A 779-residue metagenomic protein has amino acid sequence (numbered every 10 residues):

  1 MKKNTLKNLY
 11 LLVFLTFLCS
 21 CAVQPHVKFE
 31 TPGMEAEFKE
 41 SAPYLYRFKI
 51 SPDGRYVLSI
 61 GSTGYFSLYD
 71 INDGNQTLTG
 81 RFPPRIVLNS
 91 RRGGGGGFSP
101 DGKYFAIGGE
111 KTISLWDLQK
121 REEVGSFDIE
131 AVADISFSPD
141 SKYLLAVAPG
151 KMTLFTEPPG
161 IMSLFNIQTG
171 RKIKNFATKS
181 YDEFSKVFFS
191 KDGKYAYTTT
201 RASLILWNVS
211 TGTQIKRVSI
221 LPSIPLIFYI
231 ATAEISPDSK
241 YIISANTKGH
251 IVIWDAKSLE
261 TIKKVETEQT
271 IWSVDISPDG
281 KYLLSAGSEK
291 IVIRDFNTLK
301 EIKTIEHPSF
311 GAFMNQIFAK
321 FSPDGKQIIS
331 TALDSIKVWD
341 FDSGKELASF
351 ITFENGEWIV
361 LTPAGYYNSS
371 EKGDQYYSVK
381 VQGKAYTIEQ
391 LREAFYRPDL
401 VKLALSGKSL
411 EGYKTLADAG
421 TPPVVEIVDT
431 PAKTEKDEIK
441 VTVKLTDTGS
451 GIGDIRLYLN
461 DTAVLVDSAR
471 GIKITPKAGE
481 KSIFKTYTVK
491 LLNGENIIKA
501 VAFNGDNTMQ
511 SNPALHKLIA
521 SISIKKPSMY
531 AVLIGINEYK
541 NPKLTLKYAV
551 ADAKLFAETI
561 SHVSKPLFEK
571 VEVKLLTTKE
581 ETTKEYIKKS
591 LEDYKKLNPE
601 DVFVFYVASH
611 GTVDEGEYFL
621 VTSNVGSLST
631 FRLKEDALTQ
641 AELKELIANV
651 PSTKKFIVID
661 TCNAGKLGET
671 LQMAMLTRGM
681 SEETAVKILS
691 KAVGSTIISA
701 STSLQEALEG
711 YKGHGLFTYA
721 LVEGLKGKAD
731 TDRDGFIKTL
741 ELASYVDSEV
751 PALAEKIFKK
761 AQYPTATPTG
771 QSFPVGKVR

Functional and structural regions predicted by a protein language model:
C21-Y396, A404: WD40-repeat beta-propeller superdomains and closely related acidic/aromatic-rich repeat-like regions
F395-V424, K728-R779: Caspase-like cysteine protease fold
A432-E435, L457, L465, R470-K485 (+7 more regions): Functional beta-strand-loop-alpha-helix junction segments that form "active/interaction loops" within catalytic
I483, S528, K584-A608, T612-Q672 (+1 more regions): Caspase-like (clan CD) cysteine peptidase catalytic core
T488-E495: Surface-exposed, short loops/turns at beta-strand junctions within beta-sandwich domains
G535, S652-I757: Active-site-proximal C-terminal subdomain of hydrolase catalytic domains
K540-E558, G710-G713: Glycine- and acidic-residue-enriched helix-capping/strand-helix junction motifs
